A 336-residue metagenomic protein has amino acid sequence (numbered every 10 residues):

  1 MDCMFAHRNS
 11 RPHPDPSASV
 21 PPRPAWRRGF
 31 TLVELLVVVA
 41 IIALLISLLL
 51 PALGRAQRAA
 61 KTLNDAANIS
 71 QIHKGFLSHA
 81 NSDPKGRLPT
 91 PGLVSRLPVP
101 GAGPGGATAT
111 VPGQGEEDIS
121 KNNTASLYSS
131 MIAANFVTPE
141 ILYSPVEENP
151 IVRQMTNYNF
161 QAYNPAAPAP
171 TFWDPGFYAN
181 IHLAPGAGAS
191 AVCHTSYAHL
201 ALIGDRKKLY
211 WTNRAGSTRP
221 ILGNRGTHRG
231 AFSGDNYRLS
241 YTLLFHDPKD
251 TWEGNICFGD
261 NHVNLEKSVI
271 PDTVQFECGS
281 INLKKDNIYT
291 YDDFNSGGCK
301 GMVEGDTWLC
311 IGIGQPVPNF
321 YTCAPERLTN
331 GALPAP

Functional and structural regions predicted by a protein language model:
M1-F30: N-terminal leader/signal peptides at the extreme start of proteins
D2-C3, A18, T31, L35-A40 (+5 more regions): Residue-level marker of intrinsically disordered, low-complexity segments enriched for small/polar residues
M4-A6, T31, N295, Y321-T322: Compositionally biased, low-structure terminal segments
A6, H13-D15, A43, G301 (+2 more regions): Compositionally biased, low-complexity segments
P24, I41, K249-D250: Short hydrophobic "helix-edge" motifs at membrane interfaces and signal-peptide entry regions
R27-A67: Amphipathic alpha-helical segments typified by the pilin-like N-terminal helix that continues immediately C-terminal
A66, S70-P336: Short, well-structured segments within or immediately adjacent to enzyme catalytic domains that line ligand-binding
